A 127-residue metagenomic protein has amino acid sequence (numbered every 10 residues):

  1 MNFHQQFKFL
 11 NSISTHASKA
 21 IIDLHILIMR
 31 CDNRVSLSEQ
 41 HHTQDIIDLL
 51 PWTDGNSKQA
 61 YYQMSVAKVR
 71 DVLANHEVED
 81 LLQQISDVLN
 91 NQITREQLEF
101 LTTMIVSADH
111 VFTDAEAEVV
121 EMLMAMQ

Functional and structural regions predicted by a protein language model:
M1-Q127: Small-residue-enriched hydrophobic alpha-helices in membranes
